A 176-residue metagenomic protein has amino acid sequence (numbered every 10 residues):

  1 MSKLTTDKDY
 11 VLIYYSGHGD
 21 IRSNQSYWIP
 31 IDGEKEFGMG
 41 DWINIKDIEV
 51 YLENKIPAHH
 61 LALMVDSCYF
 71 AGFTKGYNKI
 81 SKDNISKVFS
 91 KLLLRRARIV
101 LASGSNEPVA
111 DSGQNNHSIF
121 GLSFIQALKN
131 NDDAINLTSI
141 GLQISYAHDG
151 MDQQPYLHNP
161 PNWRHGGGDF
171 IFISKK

Functional and structural regions predicted by a protein language model:
M1-K176: Cysteine endopeptidase catalytic domains of the caspase/legumain-like
